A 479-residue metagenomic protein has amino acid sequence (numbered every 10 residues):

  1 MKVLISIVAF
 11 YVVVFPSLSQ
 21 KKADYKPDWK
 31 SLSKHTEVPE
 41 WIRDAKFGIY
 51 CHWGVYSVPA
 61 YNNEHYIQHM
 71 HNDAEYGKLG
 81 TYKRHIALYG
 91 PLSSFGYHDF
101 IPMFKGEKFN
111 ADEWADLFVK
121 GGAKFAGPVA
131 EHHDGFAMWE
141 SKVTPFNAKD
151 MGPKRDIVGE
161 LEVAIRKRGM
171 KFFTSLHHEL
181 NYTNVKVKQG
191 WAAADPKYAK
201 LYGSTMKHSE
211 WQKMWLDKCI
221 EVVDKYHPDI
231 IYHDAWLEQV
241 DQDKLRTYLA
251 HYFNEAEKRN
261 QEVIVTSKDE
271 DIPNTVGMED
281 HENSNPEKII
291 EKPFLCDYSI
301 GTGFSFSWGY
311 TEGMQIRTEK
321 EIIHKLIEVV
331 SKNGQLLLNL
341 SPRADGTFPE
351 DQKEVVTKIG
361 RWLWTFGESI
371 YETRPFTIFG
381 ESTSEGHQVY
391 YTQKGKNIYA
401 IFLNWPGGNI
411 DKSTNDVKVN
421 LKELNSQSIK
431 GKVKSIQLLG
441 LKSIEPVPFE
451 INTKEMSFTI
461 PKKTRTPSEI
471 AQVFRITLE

Functional and structural regions predicted by a protein language model:
M1-K22: Bacterial Sec-dependent N-terminal signal peptides
Q20-E479: Mature catalytic domains of secreted/periplasmic carbohydrate-active enzymes
